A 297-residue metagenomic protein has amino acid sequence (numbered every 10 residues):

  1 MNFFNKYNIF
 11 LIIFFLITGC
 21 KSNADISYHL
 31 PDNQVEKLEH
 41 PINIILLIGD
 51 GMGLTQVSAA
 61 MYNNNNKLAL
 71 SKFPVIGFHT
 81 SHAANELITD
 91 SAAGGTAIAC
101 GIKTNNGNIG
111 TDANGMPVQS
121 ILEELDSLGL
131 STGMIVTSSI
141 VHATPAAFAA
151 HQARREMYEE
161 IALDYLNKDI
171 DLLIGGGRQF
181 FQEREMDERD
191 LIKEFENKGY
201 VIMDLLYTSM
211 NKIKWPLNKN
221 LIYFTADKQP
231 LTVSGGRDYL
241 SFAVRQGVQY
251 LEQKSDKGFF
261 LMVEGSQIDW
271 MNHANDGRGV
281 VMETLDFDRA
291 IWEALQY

Functional and structural regions predicted by a protein language model:
N5-I12: Sec-dependent signal peptide recognition, specifically the positively charged N-region followed immediately by
I17-G19: C-terminal motif of bacterial Sec signal peptides marking the signal peptidase cleavage site
S22-R184, L191-I213: N-terminal catalytic scaffold of extracellular/periplasmic and nuclease hydrolases that process anionic headgroups
P41-M52, L125, I174, F224 (+3 more regions): Beta-strand elements within well-structured catalytic alpha/beta cores of enzymes that handle phosphate/sulfate esters
I98-N106, A143, L217-N218, I222-V233 (+1 more regions): Gly-rich Lys/Arg/Thr-decorated short loops/hinges at beta-loop-alpha junctions or inter-strand turns that position
A143-A149, K228-P230, D256-L295: Active-site His/acidic residue clusters
R154, V233-V244, E283-F287: Phosphate/oxyanion-binding active-site loops and adjacent basic polyanion-contact surfaces
L205, M210-F224, A243-S266: Active-site regions of oxyanion-processing enzymes, predominantly non-cytosolic
